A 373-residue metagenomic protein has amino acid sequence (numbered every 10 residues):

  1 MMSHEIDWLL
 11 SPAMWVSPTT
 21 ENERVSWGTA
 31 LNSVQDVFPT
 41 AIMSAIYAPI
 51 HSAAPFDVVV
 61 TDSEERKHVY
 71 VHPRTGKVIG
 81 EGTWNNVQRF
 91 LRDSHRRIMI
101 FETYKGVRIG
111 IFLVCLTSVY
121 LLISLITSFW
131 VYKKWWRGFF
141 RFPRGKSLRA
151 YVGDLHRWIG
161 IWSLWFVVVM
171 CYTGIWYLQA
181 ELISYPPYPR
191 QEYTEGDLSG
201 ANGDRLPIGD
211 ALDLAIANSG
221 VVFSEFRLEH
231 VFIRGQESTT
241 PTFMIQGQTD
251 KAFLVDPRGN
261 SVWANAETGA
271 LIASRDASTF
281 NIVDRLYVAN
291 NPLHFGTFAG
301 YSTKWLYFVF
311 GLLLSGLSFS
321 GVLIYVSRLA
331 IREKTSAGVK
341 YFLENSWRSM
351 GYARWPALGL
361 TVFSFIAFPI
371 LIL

Functional and structural regions predicted by a protein language model:
M1-L373: Conserved histidines in hydrophobic membrane contexts and catalytic metal-binding motifs
